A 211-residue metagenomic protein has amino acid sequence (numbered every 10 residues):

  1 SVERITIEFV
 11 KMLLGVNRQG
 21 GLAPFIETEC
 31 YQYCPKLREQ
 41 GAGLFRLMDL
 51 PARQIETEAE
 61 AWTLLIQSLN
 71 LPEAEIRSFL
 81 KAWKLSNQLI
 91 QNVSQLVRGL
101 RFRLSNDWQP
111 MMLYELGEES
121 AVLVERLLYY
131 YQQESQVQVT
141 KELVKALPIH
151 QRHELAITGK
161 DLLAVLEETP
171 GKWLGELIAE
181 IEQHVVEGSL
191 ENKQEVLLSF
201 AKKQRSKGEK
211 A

Functional and structural regions predicted by a protein language model:
T6: Active-site pocket-lining segments that scaffold enzyme catalytic pockets across diverse folds
V10, G20-I26: Loop-centered beta-sheet repeat module
N17: Conformational-control "hinges and anchors"
E27-A211: C-terminal subdomains that position terminal phosphate/3'-OH groups for nucleotidyl transfer/ligation, primarily on
